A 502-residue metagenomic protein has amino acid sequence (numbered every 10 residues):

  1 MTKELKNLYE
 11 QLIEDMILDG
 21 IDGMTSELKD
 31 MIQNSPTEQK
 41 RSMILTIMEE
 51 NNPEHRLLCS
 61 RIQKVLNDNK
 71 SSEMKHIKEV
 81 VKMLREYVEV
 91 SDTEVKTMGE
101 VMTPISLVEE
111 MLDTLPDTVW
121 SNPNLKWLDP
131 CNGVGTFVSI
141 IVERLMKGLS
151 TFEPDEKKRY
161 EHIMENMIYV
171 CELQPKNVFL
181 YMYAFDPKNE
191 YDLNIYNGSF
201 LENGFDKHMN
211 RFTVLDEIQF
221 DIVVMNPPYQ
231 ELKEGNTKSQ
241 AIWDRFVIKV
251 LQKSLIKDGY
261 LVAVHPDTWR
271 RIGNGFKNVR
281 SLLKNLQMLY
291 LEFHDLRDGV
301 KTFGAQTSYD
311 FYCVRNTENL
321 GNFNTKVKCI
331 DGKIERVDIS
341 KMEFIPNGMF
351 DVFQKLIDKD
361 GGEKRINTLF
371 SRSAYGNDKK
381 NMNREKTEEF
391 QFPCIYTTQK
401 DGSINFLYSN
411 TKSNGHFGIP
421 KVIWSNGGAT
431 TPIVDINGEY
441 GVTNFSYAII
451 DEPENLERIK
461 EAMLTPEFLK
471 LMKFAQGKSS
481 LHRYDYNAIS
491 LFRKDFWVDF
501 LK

Functional and structural regions predicted by a protein language model:
T2-E292, Y312-N324: SAM-dependent methyltransferase catalytic region
E94, I218, R297-K502: C-terminal substrate-recognition regions of SAM-dependent nucleic acid methyltransferases
